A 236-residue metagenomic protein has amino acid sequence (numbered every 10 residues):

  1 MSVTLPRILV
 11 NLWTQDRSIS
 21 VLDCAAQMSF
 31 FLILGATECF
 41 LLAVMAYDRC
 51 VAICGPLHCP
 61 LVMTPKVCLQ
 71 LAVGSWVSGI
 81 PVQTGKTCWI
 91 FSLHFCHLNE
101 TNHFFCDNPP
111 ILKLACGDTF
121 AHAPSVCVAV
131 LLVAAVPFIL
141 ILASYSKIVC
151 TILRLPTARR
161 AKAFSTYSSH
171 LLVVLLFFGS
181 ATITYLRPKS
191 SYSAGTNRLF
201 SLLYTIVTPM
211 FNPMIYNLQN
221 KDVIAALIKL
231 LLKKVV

Functional and structural regions predicted by a protein language model:
M1-V236: Transmembrane helical core of 7TM receptor-like proteins
